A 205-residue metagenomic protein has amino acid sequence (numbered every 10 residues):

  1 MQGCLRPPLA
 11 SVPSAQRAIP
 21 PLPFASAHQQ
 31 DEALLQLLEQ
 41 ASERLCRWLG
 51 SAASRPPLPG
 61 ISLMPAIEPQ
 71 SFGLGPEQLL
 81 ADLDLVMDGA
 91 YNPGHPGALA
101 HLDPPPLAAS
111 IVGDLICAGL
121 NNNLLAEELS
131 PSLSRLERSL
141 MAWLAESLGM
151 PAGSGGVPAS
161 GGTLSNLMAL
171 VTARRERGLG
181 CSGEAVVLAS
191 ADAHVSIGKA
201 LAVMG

Functional and structural regions predicted by a protein language model:
C4-L5, P13, P106-L115, L124-G205: PLP-dependent aspartate aminotransferase-fold enzymes
P8, P13-G153: N-terminal entrance/gating region of PLP-dependent enzymes' catalytic architecture
